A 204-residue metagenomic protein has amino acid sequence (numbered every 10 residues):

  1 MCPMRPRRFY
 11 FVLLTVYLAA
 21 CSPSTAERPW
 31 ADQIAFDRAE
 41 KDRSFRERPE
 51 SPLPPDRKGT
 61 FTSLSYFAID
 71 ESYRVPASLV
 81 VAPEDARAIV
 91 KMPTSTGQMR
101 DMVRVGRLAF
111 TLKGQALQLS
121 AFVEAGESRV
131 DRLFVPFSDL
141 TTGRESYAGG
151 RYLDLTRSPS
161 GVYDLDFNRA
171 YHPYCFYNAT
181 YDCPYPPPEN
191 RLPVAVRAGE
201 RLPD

Functional and structural regions predicted by a protein language model:
C2-F11: Bacterial N-terminal signal peptides that target proteins for export
L18-A20: C-terminal motif of bacterial Sec signal peptides marking the signal peptidase cleavage site
S22-S24: Bacterial signal peptide processing site
Q33-R107: N-terminal secretory signal peptides
P83-A148: Mid-length scaffold segments of soluble, non-membrane domains
V135-Y171: Acidic, glycine-rich flexible loop segments
A170-Y185: Low-complexity, intrinsically disordered Gly/Pro/Thr-rich segments
Y181-D204: Acidic/polar low-complexity flexible segments
